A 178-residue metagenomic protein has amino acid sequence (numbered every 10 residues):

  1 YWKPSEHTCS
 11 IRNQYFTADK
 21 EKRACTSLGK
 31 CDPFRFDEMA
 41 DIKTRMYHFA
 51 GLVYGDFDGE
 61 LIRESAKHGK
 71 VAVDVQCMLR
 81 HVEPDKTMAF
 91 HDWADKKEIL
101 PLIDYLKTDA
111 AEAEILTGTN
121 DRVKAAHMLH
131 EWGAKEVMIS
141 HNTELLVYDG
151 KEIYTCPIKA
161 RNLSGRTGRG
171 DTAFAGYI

Functional and structural regions predicted by a protein language model:
Y1-A50, G55, E60-K70: Conserved N-terminal subdomain of the carbohydrate kinase-like
P33, G55-G59, F90-W93, T119-V123 (+1 more regions): Structural motif corresponding to alpha-helix initiation and N-cap regions
R45-V53, C77-M88: Flexible, glycine/proline-enriched loop segments at strand-loop-helix junctions that form or flank small-ligand binding
V71-D74, M138: Structural detector of well-ordered beta-strand residues that form the stable sheet scaffold of enzyme domains
C77-L79, N142-T143, K159-N162: Glycine-rich beta-alpha junction loops
H81-E152: Conserved phosphate/ATP/ADP-binding segment of small-molecule kinases
Y154-C156: Short beta-strand segments
S164-I178: Short, small-residue alpha-helix embedded
